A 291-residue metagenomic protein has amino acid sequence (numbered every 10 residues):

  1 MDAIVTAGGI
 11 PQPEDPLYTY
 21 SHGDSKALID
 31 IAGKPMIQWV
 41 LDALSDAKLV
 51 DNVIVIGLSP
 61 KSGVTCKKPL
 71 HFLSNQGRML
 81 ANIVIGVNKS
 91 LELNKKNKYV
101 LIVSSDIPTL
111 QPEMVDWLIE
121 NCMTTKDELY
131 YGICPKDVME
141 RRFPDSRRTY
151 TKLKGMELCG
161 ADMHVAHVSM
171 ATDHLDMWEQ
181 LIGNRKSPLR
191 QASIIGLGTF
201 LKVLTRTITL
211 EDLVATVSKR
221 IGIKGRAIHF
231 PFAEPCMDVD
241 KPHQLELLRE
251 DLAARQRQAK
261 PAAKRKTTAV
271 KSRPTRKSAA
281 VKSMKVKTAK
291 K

Functional and structural regions predicted by a protein language model:
M1-H22: N-terminal nucleotide-binding beta1-loop-alpha1 segment
D2-V5, K34-K98, E120, T124 (+1 more regions): Conserved N-terminal catalytic core of the sugar/cofactor nucleotidyltransferase
A7, I56-S59, S104, I133: Short beta-strand/turn micro-motifs composed of small residues that flank or help shape donor/cofactor-binding pockets
D15-T19, G23-S45: Short, well-formed alpha-helical segments that are part of the catalytic scaffolds of diverse glycosyltransferases
K96-D106: Short beta-strand-to-loop acidic/aromatic patch adjacent to the donor-nucleotide binding site
Q111-K219, F230-E234: Conserved core of the sugar-phosphate nucleotidyltransferase
K241: Short, conserved phosphate/pyrophosphate- and ester-handling motifs at nucleotide-, phospho-/glycolipid
Q258-K291: Intrinsically disordered, polybasic Lys/Arg-rich low-complexity tracts
